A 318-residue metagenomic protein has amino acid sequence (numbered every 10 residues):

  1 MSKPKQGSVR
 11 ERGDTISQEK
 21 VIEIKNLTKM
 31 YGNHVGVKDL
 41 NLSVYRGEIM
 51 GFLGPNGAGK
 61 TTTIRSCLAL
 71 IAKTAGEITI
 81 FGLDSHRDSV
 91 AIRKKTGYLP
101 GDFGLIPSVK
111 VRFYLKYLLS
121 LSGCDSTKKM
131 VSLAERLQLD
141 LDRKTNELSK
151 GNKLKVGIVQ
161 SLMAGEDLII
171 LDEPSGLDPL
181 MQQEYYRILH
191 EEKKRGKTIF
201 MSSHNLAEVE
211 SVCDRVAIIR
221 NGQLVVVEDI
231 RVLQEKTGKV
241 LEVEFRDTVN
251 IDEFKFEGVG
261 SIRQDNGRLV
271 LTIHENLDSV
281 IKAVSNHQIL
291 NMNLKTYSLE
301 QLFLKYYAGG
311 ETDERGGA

Functional and structural regions predicted by a protein language model:
S2-G13, I273-A318: C-terminal coupling/interaction segments
E19-I22, K29-M201, L206-R220, V226: ABC transporter nucleotide-binding domains
Y186-T272: ABC transporter nucleotide-binding domain
